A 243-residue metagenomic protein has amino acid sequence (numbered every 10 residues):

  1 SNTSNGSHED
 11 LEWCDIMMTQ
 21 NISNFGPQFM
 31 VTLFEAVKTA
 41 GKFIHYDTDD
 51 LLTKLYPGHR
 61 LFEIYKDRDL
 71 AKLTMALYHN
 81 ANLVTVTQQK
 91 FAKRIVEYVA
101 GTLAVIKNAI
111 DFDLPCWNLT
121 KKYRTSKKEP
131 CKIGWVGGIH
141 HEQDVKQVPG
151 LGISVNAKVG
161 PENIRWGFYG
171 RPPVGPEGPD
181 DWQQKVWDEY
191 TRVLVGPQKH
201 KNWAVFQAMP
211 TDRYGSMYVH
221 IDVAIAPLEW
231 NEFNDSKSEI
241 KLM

Functional and structural regions predicted by a protein language model:
M18, H79-Q88, A104: A short beta-strand/loop micro-motif in the catalytic core of glycosyltransferases that engages the nucleotide-sugar
E35, I64-V84: Membrane-proximal helix-turn-helix segments that form the acceptor-binding/catalytic region of lipid-linked
H45-A71, D113, K128-E129, E229: Acceptor-binding helix/loop patch of EC 2.4 sugar-transfer enzymes, predominantly nucleotide-sugar-dependent
K90, A109: Carbohydrate-associated surface elements
I110-E129: Acidic anion/phosphate-binding donor-loop and adjacent secondary structure in glycosyltransferase catalytic cores
R124-I153, W166-G167: Conserved donor-binding/catalytic core segment of Leloir-type glycosyltransferases
Q143, P210-M243: Nucleotide-sugar-dependent
V159, G170-P173, E177-V223: Nucleotide-activated donor-binding/catalytic signature segment of Leloir-type glycosyltransferases, i.e., the conserved
